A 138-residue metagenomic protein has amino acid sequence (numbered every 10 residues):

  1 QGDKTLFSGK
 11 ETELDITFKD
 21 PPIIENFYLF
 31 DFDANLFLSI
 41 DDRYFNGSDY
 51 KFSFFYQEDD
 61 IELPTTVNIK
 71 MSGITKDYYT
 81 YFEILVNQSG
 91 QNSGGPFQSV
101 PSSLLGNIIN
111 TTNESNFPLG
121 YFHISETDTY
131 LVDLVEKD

Functional and structural regions predicted by a protein language model:
Q1-D138: A sequence/structural signal for flexible, mid-protein segments enriched in small/helix-disrupting residues
